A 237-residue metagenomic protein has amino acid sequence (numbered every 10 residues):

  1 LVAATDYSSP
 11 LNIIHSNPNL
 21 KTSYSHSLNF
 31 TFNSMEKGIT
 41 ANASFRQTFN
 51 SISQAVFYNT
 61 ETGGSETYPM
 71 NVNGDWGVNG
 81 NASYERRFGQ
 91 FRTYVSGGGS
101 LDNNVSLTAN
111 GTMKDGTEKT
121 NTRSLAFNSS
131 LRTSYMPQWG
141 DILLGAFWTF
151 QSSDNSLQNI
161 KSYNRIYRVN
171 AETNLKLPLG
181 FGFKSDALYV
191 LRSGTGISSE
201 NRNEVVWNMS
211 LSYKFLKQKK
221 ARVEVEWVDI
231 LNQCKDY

Functional and structural regions predicted by a protein language model:
L1-Y237: Exposed, low-structure sequence patches enriched in small/polar residues
